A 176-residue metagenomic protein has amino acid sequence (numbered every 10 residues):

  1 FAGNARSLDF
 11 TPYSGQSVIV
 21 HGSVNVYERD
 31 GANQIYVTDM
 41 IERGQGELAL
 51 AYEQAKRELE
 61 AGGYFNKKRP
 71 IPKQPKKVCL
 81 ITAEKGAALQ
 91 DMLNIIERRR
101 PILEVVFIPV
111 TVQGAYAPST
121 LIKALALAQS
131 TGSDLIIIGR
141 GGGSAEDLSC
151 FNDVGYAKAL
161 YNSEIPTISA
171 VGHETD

Functional and structural regions predicted by a protein language model:
F1-T11: Beta-strand/loop nucleic-acid-binding surfaces
G3, E42, L50, K73 (+1 more regions): Generic structural "secondary-structure junction" signal
D9, Y36-E97, P101: Extended, charge-rich, solvent-exposed interface segments
Y13-V26: OB-fold and OB-like beta-barrel modules that bind single-stranded nucleic acids
V26-I35: Short, Lys/Arg- and Gly-enriched loop/turn segments at beta-strand edges
V78-D176: Short glycine/threonine-rich loop/turn motifs
